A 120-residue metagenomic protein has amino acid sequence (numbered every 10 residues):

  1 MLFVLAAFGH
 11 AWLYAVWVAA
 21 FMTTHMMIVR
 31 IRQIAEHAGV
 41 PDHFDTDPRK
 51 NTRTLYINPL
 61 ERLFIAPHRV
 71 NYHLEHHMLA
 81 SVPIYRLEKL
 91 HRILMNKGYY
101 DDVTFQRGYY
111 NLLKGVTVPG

Functional and structural regions predicted by a protein language model:
M1-A15, A19, I84-G120: Non-catalytic, topology-defining segments of multipass membrane proteins
M1-N58: Hydrophobic transmembrane alpha-helical segments that form the core helix bundle of multi-pass membrane enzymes
H25, H68, Y85-E88: A structural signal for well-ordered alpha-helical segments within the folded catalytic domains of diverse enzymes
Q33-G39, P67-V82: Histidine-centered catalytic micro-motifs
V40-F44, M78, K89, M95-N96: Polar-ligand-bearing catalytic/cofactor-coordination segments of membrane-embedded or membrane-tethered inner-membrane
F44, P83-I84: Active-site-flanking alpha-helical
N51-H73: Functional transmembrane helices that form membrane-embedded active or gating regions
